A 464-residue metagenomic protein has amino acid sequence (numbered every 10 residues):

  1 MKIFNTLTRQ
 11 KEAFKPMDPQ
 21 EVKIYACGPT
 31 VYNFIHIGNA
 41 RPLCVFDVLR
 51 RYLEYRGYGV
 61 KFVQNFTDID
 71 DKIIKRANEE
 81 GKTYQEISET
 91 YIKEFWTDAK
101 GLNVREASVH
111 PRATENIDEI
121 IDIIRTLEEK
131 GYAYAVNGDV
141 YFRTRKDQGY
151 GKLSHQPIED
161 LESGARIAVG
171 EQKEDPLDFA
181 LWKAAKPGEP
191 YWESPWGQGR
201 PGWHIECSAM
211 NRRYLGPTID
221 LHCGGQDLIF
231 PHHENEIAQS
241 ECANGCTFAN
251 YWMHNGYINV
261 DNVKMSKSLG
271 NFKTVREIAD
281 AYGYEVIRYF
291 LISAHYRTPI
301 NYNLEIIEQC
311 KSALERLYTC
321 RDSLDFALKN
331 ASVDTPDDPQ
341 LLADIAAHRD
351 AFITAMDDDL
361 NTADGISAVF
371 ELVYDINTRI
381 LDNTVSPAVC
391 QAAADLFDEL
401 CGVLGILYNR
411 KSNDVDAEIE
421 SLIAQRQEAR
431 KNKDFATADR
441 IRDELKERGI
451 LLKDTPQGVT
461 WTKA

Functional and structural regions predicted by a protein language model:
M1-Y32, D47, T97, D118-D325: Alpha-helical recognition segments enriched in aromatics with Gly/Pro capping that present substrate-recognition
T8-K11, M17-R105, Q457-W461: N-terminal, positively charged nucleic-acid-binding surface of large information/translation enzymes
Y58, Y132, I450: Short phosphate-binding/catalytic loops that engage adenosine nucleotides
F66-D70, I92-F95, R105-I120, N137-D147: Short, glycine/charge-rich beta-strand/loop segments that flank catalytic centers and engage negatively charged groups
N78-Y84, S108-T114, G225: The substrate-binding groove and active-site-proximal loops of carbohydrate-active enzymes, especially glycoside
K264-M265, N271-A464: Structural preference for alpha-helix termini/caps and helix-kink/transition segments
